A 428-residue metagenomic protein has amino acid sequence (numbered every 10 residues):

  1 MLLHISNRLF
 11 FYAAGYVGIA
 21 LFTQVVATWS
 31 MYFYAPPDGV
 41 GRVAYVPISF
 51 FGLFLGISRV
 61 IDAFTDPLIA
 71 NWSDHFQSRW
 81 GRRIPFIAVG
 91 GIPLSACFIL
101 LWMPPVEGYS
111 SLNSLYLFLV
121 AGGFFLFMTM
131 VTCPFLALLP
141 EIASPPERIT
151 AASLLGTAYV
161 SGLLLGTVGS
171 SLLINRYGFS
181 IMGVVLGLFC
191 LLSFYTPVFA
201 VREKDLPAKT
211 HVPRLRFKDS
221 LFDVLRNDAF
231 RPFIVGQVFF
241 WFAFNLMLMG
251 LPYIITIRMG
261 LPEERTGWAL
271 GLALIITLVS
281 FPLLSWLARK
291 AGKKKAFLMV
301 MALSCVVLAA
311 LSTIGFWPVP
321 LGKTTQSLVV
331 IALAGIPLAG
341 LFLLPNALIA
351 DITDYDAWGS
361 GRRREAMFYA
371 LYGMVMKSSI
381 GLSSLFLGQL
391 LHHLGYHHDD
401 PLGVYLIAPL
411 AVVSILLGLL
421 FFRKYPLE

Functional and structural regions predicted by a protein language model:
M1-E428: Membrane-embedded alpha-helical bundles of multi-pass transporters/translocases, especially carrier/permease families
